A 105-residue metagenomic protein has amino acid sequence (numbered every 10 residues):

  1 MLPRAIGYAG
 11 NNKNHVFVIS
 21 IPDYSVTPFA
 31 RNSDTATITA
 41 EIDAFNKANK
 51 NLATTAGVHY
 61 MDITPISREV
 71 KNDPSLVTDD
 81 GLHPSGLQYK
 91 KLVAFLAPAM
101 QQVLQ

Functional and structural regions predicted by a protein language model:
L2-I6, N46: Generic structural signal for well-ordered alpha-helices, preferentially at hydrophobic/aromatic core positions
I6-H15: A short helix->loop->beta-strand "cap" motif at the edges of active sites that frequently abuts
H15-V16, P74: Hydrophobic beta-strand segments of well-ordered beta-sheets in folded domains
I19-S20: Alpha/beta-hydrolase-fold catalytic nucleophile elbow
D23-Q105: Catalytic His-Asp segment of secreted/periplasmic serine-dependent ester chemistry enzymes
